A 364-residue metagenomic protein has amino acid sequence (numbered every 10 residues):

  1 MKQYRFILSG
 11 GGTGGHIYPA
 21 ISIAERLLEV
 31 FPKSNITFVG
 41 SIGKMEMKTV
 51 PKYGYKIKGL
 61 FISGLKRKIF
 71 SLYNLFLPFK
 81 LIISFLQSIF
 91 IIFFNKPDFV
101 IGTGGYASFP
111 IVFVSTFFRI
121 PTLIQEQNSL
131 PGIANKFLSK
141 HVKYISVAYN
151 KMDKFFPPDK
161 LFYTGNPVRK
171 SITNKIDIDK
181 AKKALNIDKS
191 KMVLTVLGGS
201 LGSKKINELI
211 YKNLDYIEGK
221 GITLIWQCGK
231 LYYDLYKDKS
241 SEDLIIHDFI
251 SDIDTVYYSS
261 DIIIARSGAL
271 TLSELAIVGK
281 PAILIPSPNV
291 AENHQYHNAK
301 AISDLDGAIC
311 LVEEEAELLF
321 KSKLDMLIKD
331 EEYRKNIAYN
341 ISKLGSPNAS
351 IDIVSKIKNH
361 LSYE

Functional and structural regions predicted by a protein language model:
Q3-T13, V30-F79, G198, V312-E314: Conserved nucleotide-sugar phosphate-binding/catalytic loop shared by glycosyltransferases and other
R5, K56, T116-D179, I187: Active-site-proximal region of nucleotide-activated glycan assembly enzymes, centered on histidine/acidic-rich loops
K44-M45, T49, Y53, T173 (+3 more regions): Donor-nucleotide binding loops and adjacent catalytic segments primarily of GT-B fold Leloir glycosyltransferases
R67-F99, F117: An amphipathic, basic-hydrophobic alpha-helix
P97-F99, I250, Y258-S273, K280-P281: Acidic donor-binding loop of glycosyltransferase active sites
N289-D325, E332-Y333: Change "using UDP/GDP/dTDP sugars" to "using nucleotide sugars
Y333-P347: A short, well-ordered alpha-helix in the C-terminal region of glycosyltransferases
S346-E364: C-terminal alpha-helical cap of glycosyltransferases
